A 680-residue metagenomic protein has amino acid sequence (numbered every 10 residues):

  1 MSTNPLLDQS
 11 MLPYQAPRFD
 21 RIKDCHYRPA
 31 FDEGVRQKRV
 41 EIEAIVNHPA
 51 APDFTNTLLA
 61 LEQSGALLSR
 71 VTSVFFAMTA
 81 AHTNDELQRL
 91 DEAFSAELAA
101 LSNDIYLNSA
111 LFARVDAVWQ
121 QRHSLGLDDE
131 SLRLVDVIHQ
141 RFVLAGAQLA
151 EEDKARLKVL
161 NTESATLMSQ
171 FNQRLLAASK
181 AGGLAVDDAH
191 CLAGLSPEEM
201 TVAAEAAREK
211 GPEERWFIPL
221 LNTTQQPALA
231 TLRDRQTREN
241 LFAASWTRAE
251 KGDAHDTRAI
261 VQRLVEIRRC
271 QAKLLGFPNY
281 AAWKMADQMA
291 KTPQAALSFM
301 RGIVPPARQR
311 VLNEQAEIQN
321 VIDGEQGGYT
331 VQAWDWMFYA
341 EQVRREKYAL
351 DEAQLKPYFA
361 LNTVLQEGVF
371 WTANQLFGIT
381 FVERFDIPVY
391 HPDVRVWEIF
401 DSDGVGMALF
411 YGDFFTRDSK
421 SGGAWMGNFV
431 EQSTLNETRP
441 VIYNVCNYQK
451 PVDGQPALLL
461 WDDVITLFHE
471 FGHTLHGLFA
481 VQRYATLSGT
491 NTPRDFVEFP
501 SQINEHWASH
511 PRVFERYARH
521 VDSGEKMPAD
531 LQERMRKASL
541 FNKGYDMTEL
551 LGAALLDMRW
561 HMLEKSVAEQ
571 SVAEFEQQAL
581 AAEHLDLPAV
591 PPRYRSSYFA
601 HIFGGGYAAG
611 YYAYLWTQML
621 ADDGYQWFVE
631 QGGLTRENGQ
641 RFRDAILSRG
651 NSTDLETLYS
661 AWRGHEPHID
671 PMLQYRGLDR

Functional and structural regions predicted by a protein language model:
M1-E199, F628: N-terminal helix-rich structural modules
S2-H26, E33, G194, R215-F217 (+10 more regions): C-terminal, non-catalytic "cap/extension" segments appended to globular domains
M11-H26, F75-F94, A117-V159, P219-A259 (+7 more regions): Short His/Asp/Glu-rich catalytic/ion-coordination signatures at enzyme active sites or charged loops
R36, V40, A44-A51, L67-N84 (+22 more regions): Intrinsically disordered or highly flexible coil/loop and linker segments, enriched in small and charged/polar residues
A66-A77, D136, Q140, A243 (+4 more regions): Short, hydrophobic/amphipathic alpha-helical patches that form generic packing surfaces within helical domains
E130, L134-V135, T166, Q173 (+9 more regions): Active-site-proximal, well-structured secondary-structure segments within enzyme catalytic domains
T257-R269, V441-N444, Q482, R649-N651: Short, hydrophobic/aliphatic alpha-helical segments
Q449-F468: Short pre-active-site segment immediately N-terminal to the catalytic Zn-binding motif
